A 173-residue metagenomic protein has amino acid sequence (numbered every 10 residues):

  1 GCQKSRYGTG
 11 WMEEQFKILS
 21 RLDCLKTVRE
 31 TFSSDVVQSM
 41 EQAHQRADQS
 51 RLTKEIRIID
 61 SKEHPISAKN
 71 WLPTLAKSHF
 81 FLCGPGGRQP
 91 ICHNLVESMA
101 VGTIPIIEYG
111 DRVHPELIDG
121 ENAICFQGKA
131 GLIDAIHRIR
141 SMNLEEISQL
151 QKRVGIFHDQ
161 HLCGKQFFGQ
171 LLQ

Functional and structural regions predicted by a protein language model:
G1-P90, E108-V113, G164-G169: Nucleotide-sugar donor-binding catalytic core of glycosyltransferases
E55-D60, N70-L172: Catalytic binding pocket for nucleotide-activated donors in carbohydrate/polymer assembly enzymes
